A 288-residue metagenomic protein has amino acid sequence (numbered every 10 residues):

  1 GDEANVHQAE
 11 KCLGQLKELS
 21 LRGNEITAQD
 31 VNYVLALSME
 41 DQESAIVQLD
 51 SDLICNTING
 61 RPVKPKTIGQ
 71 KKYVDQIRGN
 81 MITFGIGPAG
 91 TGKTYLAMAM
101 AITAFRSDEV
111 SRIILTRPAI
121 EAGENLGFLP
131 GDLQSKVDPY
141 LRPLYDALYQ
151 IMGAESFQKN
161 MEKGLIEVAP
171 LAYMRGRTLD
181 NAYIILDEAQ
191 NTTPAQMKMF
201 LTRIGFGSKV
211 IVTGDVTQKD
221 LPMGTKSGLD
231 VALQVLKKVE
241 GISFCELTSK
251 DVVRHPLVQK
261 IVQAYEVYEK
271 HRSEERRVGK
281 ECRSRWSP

Functional and structural regions predicted by a protein language model:
G1-D50: Interdomain "pre-motor" coupling segment immediately N-terminal to P-loop NTPase/helicase cores
C12, C55, C245, G279-C282: Generic recognition of cysteine residues
S38-I68: Conserved loop-to-helix interface motifs that mediate assembly, gating, or partner/ligand docking in ancient ring
I58-K72, Q76-L186, Q190-S273: Conserved helicase motor core of SF1/SF2 NTP-dependent helicases
E275, G279-P288: Positively charged, low-complexity/disordered segments
